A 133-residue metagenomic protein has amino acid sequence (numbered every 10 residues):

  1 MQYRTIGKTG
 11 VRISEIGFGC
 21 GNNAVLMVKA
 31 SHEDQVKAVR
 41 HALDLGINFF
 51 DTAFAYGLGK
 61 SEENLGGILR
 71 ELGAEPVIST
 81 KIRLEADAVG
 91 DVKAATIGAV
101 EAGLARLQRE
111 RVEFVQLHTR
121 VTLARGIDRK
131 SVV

Functional and structural regions predicted by a protein language model:
M1-P76: N-terminal binding-site loop/beta-alpha segment at the start of enzyme catalytic domains that lines or forms
T5, T9, T52, T80 (+2 more regions): Residue-identity detector for threonine
G17, P76-K81, R111-Q116: Short, basic/glycine-rich phosphate-binding loops at helix/coil junctions that contact nucleotide phosphates
G21-N23, A53-A55, K81-E85, L117-R120: Active-site beta-loop-alpha junctions enriched in small/polar residues
L26-M27, A88-V133: Glycine/proline-rich, positively charged, aromatic-decorated active-site loop/lid region on the catalytic face
F49-T52, A86-G90: N-terminal start-of-chain detector that recognizes signal peptides and the immediate post-cleavage beginning
N64-I68, K81, A95-A102: Generic beta-strand or strand-like secondary-structure segments
